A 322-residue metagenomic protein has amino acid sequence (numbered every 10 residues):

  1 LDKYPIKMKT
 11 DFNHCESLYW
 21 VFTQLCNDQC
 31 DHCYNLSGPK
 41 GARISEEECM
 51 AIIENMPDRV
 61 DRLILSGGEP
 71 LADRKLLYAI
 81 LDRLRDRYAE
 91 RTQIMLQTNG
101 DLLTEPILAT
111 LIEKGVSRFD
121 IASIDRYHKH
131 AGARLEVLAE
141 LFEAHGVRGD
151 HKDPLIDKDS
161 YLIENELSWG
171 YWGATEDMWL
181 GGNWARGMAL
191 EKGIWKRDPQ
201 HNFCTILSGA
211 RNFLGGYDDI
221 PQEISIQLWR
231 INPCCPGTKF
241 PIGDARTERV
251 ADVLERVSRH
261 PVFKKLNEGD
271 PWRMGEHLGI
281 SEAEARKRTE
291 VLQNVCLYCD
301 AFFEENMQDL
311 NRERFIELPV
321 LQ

Functional and structural regions predicted by a protein language model:
L1-T98, L102-K114: Conserved alpha-helical substructure of the radical SAM core
C26, C30-C33, C234-C235, Q293-C299: Short cysteine clusters
H32, L36-P39, L135, P241 (+1 more regions): Secreted/processed peptides and extracellular or luminal domains of membrane proteins
R85, A89-N99, Y127-I163: Short acidic, glycine/proline-enriched helix-loop-strand junctions
L111, V116-Y127: Non-cysteine beta-strand/loop elements that form the S-adenosyl-L-methionine
V147-T205, P236-V291: C-terminal accessory region of radical SAM enzymes
A210-I231, T247-Q322: Auxiliary Fe-S-binding modules of radical SAM enzymes
